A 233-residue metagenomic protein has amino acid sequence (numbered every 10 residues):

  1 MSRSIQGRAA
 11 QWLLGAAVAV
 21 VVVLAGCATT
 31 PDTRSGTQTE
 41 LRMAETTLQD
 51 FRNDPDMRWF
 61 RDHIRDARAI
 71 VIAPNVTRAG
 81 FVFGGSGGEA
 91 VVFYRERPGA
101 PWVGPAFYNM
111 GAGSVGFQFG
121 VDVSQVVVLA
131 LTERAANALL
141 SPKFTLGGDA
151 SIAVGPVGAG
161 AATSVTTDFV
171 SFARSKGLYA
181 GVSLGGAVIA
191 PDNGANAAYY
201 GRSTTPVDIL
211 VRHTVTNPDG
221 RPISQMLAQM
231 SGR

Functional and structural regions predicted by a protein language model:
S2-A16: Bacterial N-terminal signal peptides that target proteins for export
V23-G26: C-terminal motif of bacterial Sec signal peptides marking the signal peptidase cleavage site
A28-R233: Small-residue-enriched, tightly packed secondary-structure blocks
